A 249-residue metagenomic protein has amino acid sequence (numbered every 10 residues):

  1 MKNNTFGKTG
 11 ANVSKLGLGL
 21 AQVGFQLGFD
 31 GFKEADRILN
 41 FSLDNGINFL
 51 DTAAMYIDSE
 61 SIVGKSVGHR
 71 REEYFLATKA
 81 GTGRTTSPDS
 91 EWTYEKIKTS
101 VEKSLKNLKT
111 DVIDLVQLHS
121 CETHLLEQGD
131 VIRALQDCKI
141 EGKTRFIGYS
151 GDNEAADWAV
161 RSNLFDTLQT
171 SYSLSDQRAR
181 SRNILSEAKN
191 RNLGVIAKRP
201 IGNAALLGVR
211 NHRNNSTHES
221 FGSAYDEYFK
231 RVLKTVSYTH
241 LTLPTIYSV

Functional and structural regions predicted by a protein language model:
M1-Y74: N-terminal binding-site loop/beta-alpha segment at the start of enzyme catalytic domains that lines or forms
F6, L18, L50, V63 (+6 more regions): Conserved, mostly hydrophobic/aromatic
A21-V23, A53-M55, K79-G83, L118-C121 (+3 more regions): Active-site beta-loop-alpha junctions enriched in small/polar residues
D30-F41, T93-K106, G151-W158: Short, acidic/polar
G64-E72, K106-K109, V160-N163: Acidic (Asp/Glu)-rich catalytic clusters
L108-H124: Active-site groove signature of glycoside hydrolases
C121-L241: Beta/alpha (TIM)-barrel catalytic core signal, keyed to glycine-rich beta->alpha loops juxtaposed to Asp/Glu that bind
H240-V249: Single conserved hydrophobic/aromatic residue that forms the stacking wall/gate of nucleotide- or nucleobase-binding
